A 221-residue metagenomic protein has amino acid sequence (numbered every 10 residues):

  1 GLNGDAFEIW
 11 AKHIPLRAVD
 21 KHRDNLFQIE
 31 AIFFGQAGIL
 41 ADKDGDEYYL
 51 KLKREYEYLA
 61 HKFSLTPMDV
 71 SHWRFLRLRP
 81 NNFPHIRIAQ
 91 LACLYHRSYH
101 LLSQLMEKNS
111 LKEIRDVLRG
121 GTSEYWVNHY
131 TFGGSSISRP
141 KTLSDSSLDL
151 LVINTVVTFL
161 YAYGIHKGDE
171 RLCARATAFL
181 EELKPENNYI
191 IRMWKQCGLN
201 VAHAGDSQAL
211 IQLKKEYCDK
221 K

Functional and structural regions predicted by a protein language model:
G1-A209: Hydrophobic, aromatic-lined core segments that form the binding pocket/scaffold for planar heteroaromatic ligands
A209-K221: Cysteine-cluster motifs in flexible loop/terminal segments that predominantly coordinate metals
